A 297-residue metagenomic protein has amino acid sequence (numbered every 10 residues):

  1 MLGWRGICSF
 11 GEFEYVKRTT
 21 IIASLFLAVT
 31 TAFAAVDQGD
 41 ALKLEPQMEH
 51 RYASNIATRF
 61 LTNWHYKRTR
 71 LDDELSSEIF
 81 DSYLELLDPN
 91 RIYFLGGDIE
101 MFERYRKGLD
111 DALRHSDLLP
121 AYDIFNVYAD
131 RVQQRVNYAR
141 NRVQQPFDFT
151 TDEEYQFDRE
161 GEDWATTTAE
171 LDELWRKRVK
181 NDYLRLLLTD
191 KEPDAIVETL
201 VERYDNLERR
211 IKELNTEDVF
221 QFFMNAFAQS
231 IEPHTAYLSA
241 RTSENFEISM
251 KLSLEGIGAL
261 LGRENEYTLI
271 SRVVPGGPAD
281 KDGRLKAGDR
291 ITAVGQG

Functional and structural regions predicted by a protein language model:
R18, F33-G297: Flexible, low-complexity junctional segments that flank or bridge functional domains
A23-T31: Bacterial N-terminal signal peptides
